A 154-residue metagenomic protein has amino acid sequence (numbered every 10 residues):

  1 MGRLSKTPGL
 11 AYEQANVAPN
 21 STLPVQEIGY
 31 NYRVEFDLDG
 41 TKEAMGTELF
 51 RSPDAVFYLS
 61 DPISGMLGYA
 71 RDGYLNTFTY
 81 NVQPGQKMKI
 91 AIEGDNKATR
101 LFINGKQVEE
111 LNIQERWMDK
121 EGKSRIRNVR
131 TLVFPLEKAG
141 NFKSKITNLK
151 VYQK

Functional and structural regions predicted by a protein language model:
K6-Y69: Secretory/extracellular carbohydrate-interaction modules and structurally similar beta-sandwich "look-alikes"
V17-L23, G73-F78, L132-V133: Short structured motifs
T22-V34, T79-Q86, G140-K143: Extracellular/lumenal carbohydrate-interaction signature centered on repeated Trp-anchored short motifs
S52-D54, R71-Y74, K106-V108: Change "in extracellular beta-sheet-rich domains … of secreted and cell-surface proteins" to "in beta-sheet-rich domains
G68-A91: Short, aromatic/His-centered strand-loop micro-motif at the edge of beta-sheets
K89-M118: Carbohydrate-binding surfaces in secreted/extracellular proteins
L111-K145: Flexible glycan-contacting loops in extracellular carbohydrate-active proteins
I146-V151: Extracellular beta-strand elements of beta-rich domains used for carbohydrate recognition/degradation or cell-matrix
